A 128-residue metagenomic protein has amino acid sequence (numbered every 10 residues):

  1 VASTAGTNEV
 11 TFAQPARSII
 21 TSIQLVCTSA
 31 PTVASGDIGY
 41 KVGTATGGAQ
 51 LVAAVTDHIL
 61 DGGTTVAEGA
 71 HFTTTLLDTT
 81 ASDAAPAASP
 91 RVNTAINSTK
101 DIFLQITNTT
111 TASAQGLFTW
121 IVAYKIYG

Functional and structural regions predicted by a protein language model:
V1-G128: Surface-exposed, low-hydrophobicity beta-strand/loop segments enriched in small/polar/acidic residues
